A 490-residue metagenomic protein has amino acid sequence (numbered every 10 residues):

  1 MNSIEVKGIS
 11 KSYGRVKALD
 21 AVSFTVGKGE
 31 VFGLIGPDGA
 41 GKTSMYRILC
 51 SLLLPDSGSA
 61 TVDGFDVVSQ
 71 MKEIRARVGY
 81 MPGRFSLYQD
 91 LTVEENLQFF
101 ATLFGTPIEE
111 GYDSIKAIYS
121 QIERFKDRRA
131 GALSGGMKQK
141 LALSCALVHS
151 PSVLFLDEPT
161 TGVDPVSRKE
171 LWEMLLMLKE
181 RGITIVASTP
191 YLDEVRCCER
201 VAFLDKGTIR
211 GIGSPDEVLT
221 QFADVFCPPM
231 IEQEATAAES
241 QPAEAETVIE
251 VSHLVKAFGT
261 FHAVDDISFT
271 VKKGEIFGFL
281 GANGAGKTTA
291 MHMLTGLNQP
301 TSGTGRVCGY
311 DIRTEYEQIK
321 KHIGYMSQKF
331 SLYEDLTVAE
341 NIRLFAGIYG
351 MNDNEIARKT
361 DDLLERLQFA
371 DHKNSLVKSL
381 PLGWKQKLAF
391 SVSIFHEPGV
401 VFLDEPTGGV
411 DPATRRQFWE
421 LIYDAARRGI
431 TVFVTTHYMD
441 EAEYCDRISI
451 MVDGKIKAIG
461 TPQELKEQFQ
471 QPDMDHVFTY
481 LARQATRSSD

Functional and structural regions predicted by a protein language model:
Q98, T102, P107-F125, R343 (+2 more regions): Conserved ABC ATPase "signature" region
R129-L133, D335, L376-G383: Conserved ABC ATPase signature
L154-D157, V401-E405: Catalytic Walker B motif of ABC-type/P-loop ATPase nucleotide-binding domains
I212-G213, I459-G460: ABC ATPase "signature
